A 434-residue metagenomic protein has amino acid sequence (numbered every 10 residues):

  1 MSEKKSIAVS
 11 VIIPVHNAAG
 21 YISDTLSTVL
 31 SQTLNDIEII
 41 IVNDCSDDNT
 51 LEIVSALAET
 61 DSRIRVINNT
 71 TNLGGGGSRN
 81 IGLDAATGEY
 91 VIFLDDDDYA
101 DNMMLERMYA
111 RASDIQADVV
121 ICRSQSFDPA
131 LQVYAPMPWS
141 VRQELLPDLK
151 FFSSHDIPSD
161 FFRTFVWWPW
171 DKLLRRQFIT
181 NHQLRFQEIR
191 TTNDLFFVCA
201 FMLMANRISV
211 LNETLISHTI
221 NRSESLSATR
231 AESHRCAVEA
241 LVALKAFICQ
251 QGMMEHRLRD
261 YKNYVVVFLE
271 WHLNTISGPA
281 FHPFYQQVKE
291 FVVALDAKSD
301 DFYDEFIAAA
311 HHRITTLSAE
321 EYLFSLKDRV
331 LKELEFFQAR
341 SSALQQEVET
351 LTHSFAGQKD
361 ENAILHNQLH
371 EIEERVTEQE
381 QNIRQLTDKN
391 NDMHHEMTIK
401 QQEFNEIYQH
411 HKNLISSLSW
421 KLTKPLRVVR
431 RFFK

Functional and structural regions predicted by a protein language model:
M1-L30: N-proximal low-complexity "stem/linker" segments adjacent to membrane-targeting elements
I7-S10, E38, F196: Cell-envelope/extracellular polymer assembly enzymes that use nucleotide-activated donors
G20-S23, D48-L57, Y99, M103-L105: Acidic helix N-cap motif at the loop->helix transition within catalytic regions of sugar-transfer enzymes
N43-I53, T71, D95: A conserved acidic beta->alpha catalytic loop
N69-A86, D96-Y99: Glycine-rich, basic loop-to-helix element that forms the pyrophosphate-binding segment of sugar-nucleotide handling
V91: Short aromatic/hydrophobic "clamp" motif used to bind/position activated sugar donors
D96-L211, H218-H234: Donor-binding/catalytic cores of nucleotide-activated saccharide and glycerol-phosphate transferases/polymerases
H312-K434: Boundary detector for helix-to-coil junctions that initiate low-complexity/charged tails
